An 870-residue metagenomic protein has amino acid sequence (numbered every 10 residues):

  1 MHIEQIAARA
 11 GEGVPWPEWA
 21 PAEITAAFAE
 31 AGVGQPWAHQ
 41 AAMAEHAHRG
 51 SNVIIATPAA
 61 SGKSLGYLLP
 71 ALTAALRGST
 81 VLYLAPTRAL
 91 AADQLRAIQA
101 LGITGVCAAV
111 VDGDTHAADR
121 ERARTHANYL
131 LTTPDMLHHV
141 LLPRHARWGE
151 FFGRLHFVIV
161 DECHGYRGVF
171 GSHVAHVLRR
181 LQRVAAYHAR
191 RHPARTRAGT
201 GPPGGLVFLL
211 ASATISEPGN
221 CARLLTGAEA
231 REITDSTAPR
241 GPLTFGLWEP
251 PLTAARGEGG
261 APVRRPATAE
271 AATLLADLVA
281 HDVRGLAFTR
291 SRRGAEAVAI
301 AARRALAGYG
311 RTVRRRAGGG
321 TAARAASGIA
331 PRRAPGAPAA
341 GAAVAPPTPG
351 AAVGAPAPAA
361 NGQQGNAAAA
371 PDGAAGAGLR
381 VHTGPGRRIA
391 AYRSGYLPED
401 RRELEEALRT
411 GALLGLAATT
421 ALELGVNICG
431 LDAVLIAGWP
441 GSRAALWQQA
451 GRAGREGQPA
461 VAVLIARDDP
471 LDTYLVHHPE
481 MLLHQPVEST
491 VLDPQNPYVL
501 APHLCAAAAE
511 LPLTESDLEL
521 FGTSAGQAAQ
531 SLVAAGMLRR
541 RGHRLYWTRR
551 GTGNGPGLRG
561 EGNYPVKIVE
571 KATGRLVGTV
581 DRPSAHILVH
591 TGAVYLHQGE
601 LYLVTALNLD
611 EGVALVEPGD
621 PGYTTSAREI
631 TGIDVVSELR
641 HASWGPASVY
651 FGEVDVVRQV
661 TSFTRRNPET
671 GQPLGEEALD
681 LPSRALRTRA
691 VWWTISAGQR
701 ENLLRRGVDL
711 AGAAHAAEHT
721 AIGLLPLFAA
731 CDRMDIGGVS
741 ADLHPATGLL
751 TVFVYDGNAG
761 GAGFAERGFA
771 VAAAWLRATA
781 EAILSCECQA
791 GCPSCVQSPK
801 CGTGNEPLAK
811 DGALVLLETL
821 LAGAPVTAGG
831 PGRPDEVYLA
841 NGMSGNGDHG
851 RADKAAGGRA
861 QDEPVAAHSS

Functional and structural regions predicted by a protein language model:
M1-A31, Q35-A38, A42, H48-R49 (+5 more regions): Helicase motor core with emphasis on the C-terminal RecA-like subdomain
A41, P203-G205, L609, T688 (+1 more regions): Short Gly/Ser/Thr- and Asp/Glu-enriched loop/turn motifs at secondary-structure junctions
P266, E270, Q495, V499 (+8 more regions): Conserved active-site and cofactor/substrate-binding residues in soluble primary-metabolism enzymes
S327-G336, P346, G350, P356-A369 (+2 more regions): Acidic, low-complexity intrinsically disordered tails
P459-A462, D468-L482, H503-E515, S531 (+2 more regions): Extended Lys/Arg-rich polyanion-binding regions
C786, G791-C795: Short cysteine clusters
S798: Cys/His-rich metal-chelating microdomains
